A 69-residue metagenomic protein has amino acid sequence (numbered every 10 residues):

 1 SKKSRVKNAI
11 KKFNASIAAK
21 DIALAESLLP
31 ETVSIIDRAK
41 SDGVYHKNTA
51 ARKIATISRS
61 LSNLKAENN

Functional and structural regions predicted by a protein language model:
S1-N69: Ribosome large-subunit tunnel/peptidyl-transferase-proximal elements
